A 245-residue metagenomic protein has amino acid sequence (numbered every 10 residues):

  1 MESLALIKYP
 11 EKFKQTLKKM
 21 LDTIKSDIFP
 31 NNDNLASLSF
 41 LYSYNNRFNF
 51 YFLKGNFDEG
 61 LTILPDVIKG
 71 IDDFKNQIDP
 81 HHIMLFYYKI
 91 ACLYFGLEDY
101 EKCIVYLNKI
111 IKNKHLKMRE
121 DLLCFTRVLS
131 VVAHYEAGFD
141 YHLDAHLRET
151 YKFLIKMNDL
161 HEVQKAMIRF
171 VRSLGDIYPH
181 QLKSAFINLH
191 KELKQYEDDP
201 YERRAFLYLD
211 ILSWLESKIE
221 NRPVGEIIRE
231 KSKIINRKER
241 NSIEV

Functional and structural regions predicted by a protein language model:
M1-S26: Internal metal/ion-chelating core segments
L17-N32, L64-N76, V105-L116, R148-D159 (+1 more regions): Amphipathic alpha-helical segments of tetratricopeptide repeats
N32-L35, S39, H82, E120-L122 (+3 more regions): Structural signature of alpha-solenoid helical repeat junctions
S39-N49, L53, H82-G96, L122-E136 (+1 more regions): "A position-specific structural signal for the A-helix of alpha-solenoid helical repeats
Q77-I78, Y94, L116-D121: Short, contiguous acidic/charged loop-to-helix segments that flank catalytic cores in large enzymes
D144-V245: C-terminal non-catalytic interaction modules
